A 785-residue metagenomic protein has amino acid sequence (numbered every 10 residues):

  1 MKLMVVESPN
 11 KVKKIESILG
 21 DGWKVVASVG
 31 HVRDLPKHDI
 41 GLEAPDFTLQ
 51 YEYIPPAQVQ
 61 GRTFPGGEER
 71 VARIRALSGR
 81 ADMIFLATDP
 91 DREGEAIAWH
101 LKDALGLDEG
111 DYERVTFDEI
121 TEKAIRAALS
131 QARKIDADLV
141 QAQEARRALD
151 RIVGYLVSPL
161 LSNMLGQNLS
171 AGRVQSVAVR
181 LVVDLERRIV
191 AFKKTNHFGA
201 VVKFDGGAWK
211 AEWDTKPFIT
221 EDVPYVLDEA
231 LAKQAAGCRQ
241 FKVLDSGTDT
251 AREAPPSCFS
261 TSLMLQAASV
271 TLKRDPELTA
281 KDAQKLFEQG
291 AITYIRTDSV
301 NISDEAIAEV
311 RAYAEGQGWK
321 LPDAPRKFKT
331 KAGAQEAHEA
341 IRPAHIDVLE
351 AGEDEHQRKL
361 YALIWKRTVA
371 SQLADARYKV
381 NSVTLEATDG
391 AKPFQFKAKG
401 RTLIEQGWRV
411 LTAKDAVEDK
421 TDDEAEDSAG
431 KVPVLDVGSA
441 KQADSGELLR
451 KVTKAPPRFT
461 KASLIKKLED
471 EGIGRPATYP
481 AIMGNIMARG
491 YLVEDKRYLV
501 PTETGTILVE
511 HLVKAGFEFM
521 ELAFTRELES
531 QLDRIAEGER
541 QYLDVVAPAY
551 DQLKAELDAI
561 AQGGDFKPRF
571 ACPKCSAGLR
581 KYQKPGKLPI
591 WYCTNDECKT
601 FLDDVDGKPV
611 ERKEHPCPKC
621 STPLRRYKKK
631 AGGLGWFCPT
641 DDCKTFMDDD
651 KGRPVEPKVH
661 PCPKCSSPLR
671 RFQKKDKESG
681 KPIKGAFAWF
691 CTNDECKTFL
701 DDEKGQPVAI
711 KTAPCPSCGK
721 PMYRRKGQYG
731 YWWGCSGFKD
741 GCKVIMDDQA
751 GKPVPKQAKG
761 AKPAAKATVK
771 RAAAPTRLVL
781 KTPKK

Functional and structural regions predicted by a protein language model:
M1, D89-P90, G166-S170, T248-S257 (+2 more regions): Conserved short loop/turn motifs at secondary-structure junctions
M1-R147, L156, A416-V417, D423 (+2 more regions): Intrinsically disordered, low-complexity regulatory segments
K2, D111, S158, A191 (+4 more regions): Basic, low-complexity terminal or inter-domain segments flanking catalytic cores
K13-D39, S176-E221, Q372-A425: Structured, non-catalytic alpha/beta "coupling" segments that mediate domain-domain communication and provide generic
I120-F204: C-terminal or mid-to-C-terminal helical accessory/interaction module adjacent to the motor/catalytic core
F192-W213, Q240-D282, G290, W591: C-terminal accessory/connector segments of nucleic-acid motor ATPases
T220-S257, D436: Metal- or metallocofactor-binding catalytic centers and their adjacent structured scaffolds across diverse enzyme
